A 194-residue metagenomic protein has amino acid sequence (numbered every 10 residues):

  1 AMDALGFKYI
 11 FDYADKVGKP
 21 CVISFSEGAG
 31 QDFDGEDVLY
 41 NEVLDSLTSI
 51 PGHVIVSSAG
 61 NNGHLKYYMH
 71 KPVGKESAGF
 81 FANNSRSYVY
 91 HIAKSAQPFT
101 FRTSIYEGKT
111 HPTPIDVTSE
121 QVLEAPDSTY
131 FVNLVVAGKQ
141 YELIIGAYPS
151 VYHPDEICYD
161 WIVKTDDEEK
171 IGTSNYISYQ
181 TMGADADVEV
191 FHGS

Functional and structural regions predicted by a protein language model:
A1-S194: Loop-rich non-cytosolic ectodomains and luminal regions
